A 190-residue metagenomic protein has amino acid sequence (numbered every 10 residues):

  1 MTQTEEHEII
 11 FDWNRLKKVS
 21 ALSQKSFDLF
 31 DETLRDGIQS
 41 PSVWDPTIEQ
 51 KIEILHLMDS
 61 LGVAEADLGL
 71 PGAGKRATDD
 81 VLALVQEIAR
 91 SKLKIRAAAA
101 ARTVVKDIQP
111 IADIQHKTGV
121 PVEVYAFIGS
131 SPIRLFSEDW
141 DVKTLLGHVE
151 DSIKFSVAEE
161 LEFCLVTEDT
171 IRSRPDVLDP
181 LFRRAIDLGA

Functional and structural regions predicted by a protein language model:
T2-T4, I10, Q24-L29, D36 (+3 more regions): Alpha/beta enzyme core
V63-P71, I95-A98: Divalent metal-dependent hydrolysis catalytic cores, especially in the metallo-beta-lactamase
P71-G74, I171: Positions that flank functional sites
A99-T103: Active-site nucleophile and cofactor-binding loops and adjacent substrate-binding regions of central metabolic enzymes
